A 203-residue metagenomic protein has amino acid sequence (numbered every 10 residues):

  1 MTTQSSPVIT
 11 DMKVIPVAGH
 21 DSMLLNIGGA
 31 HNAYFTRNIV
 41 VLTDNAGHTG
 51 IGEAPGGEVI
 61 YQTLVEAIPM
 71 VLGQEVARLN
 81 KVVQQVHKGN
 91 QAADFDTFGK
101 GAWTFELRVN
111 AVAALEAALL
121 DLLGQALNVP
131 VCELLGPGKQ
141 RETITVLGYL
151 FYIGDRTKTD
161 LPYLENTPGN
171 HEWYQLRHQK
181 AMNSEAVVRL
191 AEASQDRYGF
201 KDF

Functional and structural regions predicted by a protein language model:
T2-I51, P55: Structured beta-strand/loop patches that form or line metal/cofactor-binding pockets in enzymes
P16, H20, W103-L107, A111 (+1 more regions): Cofactor-binding beta-sheet edge motifs in enzyme active sites
G29-H31, E53-E58, V112, Y149-R156: Glycine-rich phosphate/pyrophosphate-binding beta-alpha loops
T43-A126: Metal- or metallocofactor-binding catalytic centers and their adjacent structured scaffolds across diverse enzyme
A126, P137-G138: Subtilisin-like serine protease catalytic core
L134: Active-site-adjacent beta->alpha loops and helix N-cap segments on the catalytic face of soluble alpha/beta enzymes
E142-F203: Metal-dependent enolase-superfamily TIM-barrel catalytic cores that perform enediolate-based chemistry
